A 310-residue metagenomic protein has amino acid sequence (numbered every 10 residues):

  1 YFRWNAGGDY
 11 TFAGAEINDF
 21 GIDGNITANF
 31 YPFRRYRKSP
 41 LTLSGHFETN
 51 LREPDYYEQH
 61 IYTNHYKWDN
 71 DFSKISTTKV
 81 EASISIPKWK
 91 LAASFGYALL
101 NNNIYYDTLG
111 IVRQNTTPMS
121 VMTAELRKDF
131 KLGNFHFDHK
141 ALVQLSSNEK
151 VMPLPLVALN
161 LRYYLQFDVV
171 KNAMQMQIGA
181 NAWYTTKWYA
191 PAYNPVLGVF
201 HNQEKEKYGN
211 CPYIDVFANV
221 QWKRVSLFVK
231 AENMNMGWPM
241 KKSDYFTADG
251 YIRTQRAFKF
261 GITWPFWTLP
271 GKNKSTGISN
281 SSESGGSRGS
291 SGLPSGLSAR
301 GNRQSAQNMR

Functional and structural regions predicted by a protein language model:
Y1-R310: Exposed, low-structure sequence patches enriched in small/polar residues
